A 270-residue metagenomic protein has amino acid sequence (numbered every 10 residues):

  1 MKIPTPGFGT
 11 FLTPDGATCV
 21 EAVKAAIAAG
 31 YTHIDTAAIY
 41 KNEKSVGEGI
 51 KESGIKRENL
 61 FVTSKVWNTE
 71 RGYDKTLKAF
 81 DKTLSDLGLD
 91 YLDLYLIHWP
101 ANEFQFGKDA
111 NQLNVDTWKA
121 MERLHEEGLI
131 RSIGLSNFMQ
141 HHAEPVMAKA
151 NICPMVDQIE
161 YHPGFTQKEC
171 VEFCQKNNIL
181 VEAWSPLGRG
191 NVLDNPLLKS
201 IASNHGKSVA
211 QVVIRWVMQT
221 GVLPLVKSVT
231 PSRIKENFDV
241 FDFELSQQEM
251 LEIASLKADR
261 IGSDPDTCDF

Functional and structural regions predicted by a protein language model:
M1-L60, A120, G188, E252 (+1 more regions): N-terminal binding-site loop/beta-alpha segment at the start of enzyme catalytic domains that lines or forms
P6-A17, V66-Y73, F104-G107: Active-site mouth loops of central-metabolism enzymes
P14-I27, G72-L87, H141-A143, F165-T166: Short, acidic/polar
H33, Y91-L94, S132, V156: Residues at the N-termini of beta-strands
G47-R57, L84-G88, M147-A150, V171-N177: Acidic (Asp/Glu)-rich catalytic clusters
R57-E70, L94-P100, E160-Y161: A short, structured active-site edge motif that brings together acidic residues
T76-I97, R123-E127, I179: CE4/NodB-like, metal-dependent polysaccharide N-deacetylase domain that modifies extracellular/periplasmic N-acetylated
A101-F270: Beta/alpha (TIM)-barrel catalytic core signal, keyed to glycine-rich beta->alpha loops juxtaposed to Asp/Glu that bind
